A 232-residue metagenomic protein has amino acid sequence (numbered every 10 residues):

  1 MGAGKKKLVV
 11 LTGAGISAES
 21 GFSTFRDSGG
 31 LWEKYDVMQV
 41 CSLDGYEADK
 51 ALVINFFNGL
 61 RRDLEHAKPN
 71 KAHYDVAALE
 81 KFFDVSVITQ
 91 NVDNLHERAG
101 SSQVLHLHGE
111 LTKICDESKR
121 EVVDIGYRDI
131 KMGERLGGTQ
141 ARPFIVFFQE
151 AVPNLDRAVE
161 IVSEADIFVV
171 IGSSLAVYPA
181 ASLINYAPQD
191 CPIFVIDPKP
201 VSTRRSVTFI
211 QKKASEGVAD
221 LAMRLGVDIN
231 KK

Functional and structural regions predicted by a protein language model:
M1-K232: Conserved catalytic core of sirtuin-type NAD+-dependent deacylases
